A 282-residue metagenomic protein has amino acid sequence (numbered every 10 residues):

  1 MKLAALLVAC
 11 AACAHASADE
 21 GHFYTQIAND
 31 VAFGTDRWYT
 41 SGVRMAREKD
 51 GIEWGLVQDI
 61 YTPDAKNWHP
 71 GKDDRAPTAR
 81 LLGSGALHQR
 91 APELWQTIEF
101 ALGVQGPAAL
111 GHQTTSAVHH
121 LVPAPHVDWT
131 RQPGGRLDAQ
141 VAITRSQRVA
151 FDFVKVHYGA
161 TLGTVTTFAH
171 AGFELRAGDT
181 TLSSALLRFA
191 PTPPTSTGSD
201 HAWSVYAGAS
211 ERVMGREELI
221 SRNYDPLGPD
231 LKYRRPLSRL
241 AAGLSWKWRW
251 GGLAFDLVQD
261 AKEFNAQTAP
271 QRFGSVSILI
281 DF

Functional and structural regions predicted by a protein language model:
L7-S17: Hydrophobic h-region of N-terminal signal peptides that target proteins for export in Gram-negative bacteria
S17-E20, K49-E53, R90-I98, R148-V156 (+1 more regions): Short loop/turn motifs that connect adjacent beta-strands in outer-membrane beta-barrel proteins
G21-Q140, V213-P229: Transmembrane beta-barrel domains of Gram-negative outer membranes and organellar outer membranes
H22-Y24, A28-F33, R37, D64-H69 (+2 more regions): Outer membrane beta-barrel transmembrane domains
F23-N29, W54-I60, F100-G106, V156-T164 (+4 more regions): Transmembrane beta-barrel strands of outer-membrane/channel proteins
R37-V43, P77-L81, Q96, P133-V141 (+5 more regions): Residues that define the transmembrane beta-barrel architecture of outer-membrane proteins
V43-R47, G83-Q89, L102, V141-Q147 (+5 more regions): Residues on the lipid-exposed face of transmembrane beta-strands in outer-membrane beta-barrel proteins
L87-L94, E99, G106-A109, H126-V154 (+4 more regions): Gram-negative outer-membrane beta-barrel domains
